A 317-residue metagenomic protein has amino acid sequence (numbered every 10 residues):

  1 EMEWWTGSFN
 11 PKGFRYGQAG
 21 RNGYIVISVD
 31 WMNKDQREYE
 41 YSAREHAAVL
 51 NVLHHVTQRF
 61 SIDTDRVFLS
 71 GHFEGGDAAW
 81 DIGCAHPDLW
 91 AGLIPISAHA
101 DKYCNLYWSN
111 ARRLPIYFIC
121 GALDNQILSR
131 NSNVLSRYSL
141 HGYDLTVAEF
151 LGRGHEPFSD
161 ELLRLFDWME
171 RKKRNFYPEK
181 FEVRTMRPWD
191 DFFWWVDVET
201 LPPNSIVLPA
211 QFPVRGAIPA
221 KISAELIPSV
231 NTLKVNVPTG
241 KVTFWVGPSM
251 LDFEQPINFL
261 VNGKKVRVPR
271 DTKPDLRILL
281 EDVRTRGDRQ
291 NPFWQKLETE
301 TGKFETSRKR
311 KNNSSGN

Functional and structural regions predicted by a protein language model:
E1-Q58: Active-site machinery of serine-nucleophile hydrolases
G7-F9, I127-R137, W245-P248: Short alpha-helix in the alpha/beta-hydrolase fold that links the catalytic acid
G17-N22, S61-I62, A85, S109-R112 (+1 more regions): Extracellular/periplasmic catalytic domains that process cell-envelope and extracellular macromolecules
E45-V52, G75-I82, H86, R130-V134 (+1 more regions): Stable alpha-helical elements in mature extracytoplasmic
D65-R112: Primarily recognizes the serine-hydrolase "nucleophile elbow" in alpha/beta-hydrolase and SGNH/GDSL folds
A111, Y117-C120: Short beta-strand/loop motif that positions the catalytic acidic residue of the alpha/beta-hydrolase fold
A122-L128, H155: Acidic catalytic loop of the alpha/beta-hydrolase fold
L140-T146, L151-N317: Alpha/beta-hydrolase-fold serine-hydrolase catalytic core, especially in secreted/extracellular enzymes
